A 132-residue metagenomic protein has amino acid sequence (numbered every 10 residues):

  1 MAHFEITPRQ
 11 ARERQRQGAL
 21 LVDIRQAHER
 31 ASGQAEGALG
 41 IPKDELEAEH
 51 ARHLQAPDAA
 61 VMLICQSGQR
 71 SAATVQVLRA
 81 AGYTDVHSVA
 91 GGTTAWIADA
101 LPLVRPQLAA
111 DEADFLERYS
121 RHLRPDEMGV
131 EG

Functional and structural regions predicted by a protein language model:
M1-L20, Q26-A60, Q66-E131: Rhodanese-like catalytic fold shared by cysteine-dependent sulfurtransferases and DSP/PTP-type phosphatases
